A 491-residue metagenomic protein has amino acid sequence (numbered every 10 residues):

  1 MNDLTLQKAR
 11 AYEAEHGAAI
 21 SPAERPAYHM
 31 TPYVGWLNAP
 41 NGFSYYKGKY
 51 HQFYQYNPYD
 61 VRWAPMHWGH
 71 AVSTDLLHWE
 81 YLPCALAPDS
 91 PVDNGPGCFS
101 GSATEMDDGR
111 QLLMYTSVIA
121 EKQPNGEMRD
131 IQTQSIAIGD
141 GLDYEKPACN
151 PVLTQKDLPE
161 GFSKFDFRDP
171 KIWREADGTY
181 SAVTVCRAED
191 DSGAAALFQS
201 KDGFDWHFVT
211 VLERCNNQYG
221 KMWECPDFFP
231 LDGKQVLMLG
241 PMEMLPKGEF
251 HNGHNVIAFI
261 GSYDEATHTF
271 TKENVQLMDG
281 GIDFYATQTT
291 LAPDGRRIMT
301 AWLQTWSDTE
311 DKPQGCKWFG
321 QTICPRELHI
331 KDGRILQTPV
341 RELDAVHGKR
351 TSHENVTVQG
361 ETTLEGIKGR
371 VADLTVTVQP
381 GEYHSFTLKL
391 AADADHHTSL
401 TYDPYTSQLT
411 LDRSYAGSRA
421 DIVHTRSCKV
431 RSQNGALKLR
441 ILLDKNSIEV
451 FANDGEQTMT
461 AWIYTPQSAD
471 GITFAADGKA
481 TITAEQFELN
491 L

Functional and structural regions predicted by a protein language model:
M1-D169, R174-Q218, P230-D279, L303-H353 (+3 more regions): Beta-rich carbohydrate-recognition and catalytic domains
R10-E15, I257-D283, Q288-L491: Beta-rich accessory regions
F229-P230, K479: Juxtamembrane/interface motifs at transmembrane-helix termini
